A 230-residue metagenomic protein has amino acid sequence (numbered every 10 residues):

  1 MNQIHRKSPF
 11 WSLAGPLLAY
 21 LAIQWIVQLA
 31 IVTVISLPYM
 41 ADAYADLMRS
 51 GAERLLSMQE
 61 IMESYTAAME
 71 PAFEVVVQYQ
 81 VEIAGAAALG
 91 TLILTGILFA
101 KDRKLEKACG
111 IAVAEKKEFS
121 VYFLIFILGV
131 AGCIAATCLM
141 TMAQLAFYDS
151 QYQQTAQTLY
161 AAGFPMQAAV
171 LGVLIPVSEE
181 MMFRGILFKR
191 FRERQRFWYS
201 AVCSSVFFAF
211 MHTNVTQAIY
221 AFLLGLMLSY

Functional and structural regions predicted by a protein language model:
M1-F119: N-terminal, membrane-interfacial amphipathic/helix-forming hydrophobic leader that caps and precedes the first
W11-L18, V81-G85, F119-I127, P165 (+4 more regions): Hydrophobic alpha-helical transmembrane segments
G15, A19-V27, I31, A86 (+8 more regions): Hydrophobic faces of alpha-helical transmembrane segments in multi-pass integral membrane proteins
Q28, V32, L37, A41 (+3 more regions): Short helix-terminus and kink motifs of transmembrane alpha helices, predominantly at the cytoplasmic interface
M40, Y44, L145, R196 (+1 more regions): Residue-level signature of transmembrane alpha-helix interfaces in integral membrane proteins
Y44, F73-Q78, E106-M181, K189 (+1 more regions): Juxtamembrane helix-loop-helix connectors linking adjacent transmembrane helices in multi-pass membrane enzymes
F164-Y230: Transmembrane helix-loop-helix hairpins at the membrane interface of multi-pass integral membrane proteins
